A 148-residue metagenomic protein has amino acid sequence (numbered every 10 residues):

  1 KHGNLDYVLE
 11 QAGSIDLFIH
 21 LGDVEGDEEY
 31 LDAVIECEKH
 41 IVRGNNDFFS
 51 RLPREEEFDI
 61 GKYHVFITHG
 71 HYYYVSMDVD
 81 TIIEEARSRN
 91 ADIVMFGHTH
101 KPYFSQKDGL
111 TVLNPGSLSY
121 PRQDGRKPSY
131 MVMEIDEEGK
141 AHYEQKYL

Functional and structural regions predicted by a protein language model:
K1-E36, D47-F48, P53-R54, R126-S129 (+2 more regions): N-terminal active-site segment of His-dependent metallophosphoesterases
K1-L5, E25-E29, N46-R51, Y73-M77 (+2 more regions): Active-site environment of divalent metal-dependent phosphoester hydrolases
G3-D6, E84-N90, L113-L148: Binuclear metal-dependent phosphoesterase catalytic core
L17-D23, H40-N45, F66-H69, I93-H98 (+1 more regions): Active-site neighborhood of phospho(di)ester-bond hydrolases with catalytic His/Asp-centered motifs
E36-E38, L110: A short helix->loop->beta-strand "cap" motif at the edges of active sites that frequently abuts
E38-E85, R89: Helix-adjacent hinge/juxtasegments
E57-F66, Q106-V112, M133-Y143: Beta-strand-turn-beta hairpins that frame and shape the catalytic cleft of phosphate-ester-processing enzymes
